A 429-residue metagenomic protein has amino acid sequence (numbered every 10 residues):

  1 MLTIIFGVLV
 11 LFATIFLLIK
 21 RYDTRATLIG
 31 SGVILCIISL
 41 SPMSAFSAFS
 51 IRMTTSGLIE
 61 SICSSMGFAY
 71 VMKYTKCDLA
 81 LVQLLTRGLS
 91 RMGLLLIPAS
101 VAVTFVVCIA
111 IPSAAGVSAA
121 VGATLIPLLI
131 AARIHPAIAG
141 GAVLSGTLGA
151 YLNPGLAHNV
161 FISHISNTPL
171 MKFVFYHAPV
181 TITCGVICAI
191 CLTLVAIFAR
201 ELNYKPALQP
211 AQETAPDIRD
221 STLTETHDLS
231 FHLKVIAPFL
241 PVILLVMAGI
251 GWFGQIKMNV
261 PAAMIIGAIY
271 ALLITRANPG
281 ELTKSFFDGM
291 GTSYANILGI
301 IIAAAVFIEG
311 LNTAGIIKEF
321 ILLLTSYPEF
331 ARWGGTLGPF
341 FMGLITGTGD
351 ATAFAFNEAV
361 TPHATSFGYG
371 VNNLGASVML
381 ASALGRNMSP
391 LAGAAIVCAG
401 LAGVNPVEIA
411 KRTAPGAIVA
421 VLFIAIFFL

Functional and structural regions predicted by a protein language model:
M1-G67, A80-L84, G88, P241-I302 (+1 more regions): Hydrophobic transmembrane alpha-helices of multi-pass solute/ion transporters
M1-I4, T54-I59, L85-A102, A131-A139 (+4 more regions): Membrane-interfacial loop-to-helix junctions in multi-pass transporters
M1-L11, L28, I34-I38, F175-S285 (+2 more regions): Long, contiguous bundles of hydrophobic transmembrane helices that form the permeation core of multi-pass
R21-T24, G57-L58, Y70-L79, C108-A120 (+5 more regions): Short helix-coil transition sites and intra-membrane helix breaks within transmembrane domains of multi-pass
S61-S64, R91-I126, I301-A304, Y327-P362 (+3 more regions): Hydrophobic alpha-helical transmembrane segments of multi-pass integral membrane proteins, predominantly secondary
A80-Q83, A115-L128, L156-S166, D350-T365 (+1 more regions): Re-entrant/interfacial helical elements at transmembrane boundaries that shape and gate the permeation pathway
G93-V107, A132-L152, F173-H177, I182 (+2 more regions): Alpha-helical transmembrane segments of multi-pass membrane proteins
M290-G291, C398-I418: Interfacial loop-to-transmembrane junctions
